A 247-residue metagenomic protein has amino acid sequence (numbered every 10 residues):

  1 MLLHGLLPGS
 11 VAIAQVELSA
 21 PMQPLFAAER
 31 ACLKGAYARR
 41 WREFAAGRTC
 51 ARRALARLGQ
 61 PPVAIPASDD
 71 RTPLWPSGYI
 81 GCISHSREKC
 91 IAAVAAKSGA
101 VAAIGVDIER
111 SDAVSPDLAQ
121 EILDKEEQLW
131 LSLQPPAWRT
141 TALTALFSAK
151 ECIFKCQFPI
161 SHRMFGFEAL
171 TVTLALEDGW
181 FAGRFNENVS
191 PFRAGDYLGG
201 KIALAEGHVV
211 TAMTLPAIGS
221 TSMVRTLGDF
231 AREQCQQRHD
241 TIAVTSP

Functional and structural regions predicted by a protein language model:
M1-P247: Core catalytic alpha/beta fold that binds nucleotide/phospho-ligands
